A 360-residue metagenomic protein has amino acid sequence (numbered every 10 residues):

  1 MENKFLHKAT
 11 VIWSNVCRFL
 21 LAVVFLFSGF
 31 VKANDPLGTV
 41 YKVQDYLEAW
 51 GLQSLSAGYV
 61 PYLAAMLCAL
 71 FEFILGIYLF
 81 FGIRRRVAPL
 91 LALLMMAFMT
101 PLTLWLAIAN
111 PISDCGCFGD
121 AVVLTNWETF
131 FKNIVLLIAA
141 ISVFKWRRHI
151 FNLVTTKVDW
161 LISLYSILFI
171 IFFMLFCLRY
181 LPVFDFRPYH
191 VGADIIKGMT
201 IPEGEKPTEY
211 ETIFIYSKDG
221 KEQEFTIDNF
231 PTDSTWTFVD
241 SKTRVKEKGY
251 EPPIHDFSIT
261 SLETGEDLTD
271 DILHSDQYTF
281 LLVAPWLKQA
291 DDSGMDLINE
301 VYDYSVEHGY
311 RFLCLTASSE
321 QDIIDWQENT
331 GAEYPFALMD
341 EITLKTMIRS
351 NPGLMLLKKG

Functional and structural regions predicted by a protein language model:
V11-N34, Y59-L102: Functionalized membrane-embedded alpha-helices
L26, T330-N351: Short, internal strand/loop/helix patches that form the active-site neighborhood or redox-interaction surface
K42-G58: Perimembrane loop-to-helix junctions flanking transmembrane segments
A97-I150: Membrane-embedded alpha-helical segments of integral membrane proteins
V154-F184: Internal/C-terminal transmembrane anchor helices
F173-D267: Membrane-interface segments at or immediately adjacent to transmembrane helices that form the boundary between
T260, T269-A290: Short active-site neighborhood of thiol/selenol oxidoreductases, capturing the structured segment around
G309-D322, A332-E341: Thiol-based oxidoreductase modules, predominantly thioredoxin-like and allied folds used for disulfide exchange
